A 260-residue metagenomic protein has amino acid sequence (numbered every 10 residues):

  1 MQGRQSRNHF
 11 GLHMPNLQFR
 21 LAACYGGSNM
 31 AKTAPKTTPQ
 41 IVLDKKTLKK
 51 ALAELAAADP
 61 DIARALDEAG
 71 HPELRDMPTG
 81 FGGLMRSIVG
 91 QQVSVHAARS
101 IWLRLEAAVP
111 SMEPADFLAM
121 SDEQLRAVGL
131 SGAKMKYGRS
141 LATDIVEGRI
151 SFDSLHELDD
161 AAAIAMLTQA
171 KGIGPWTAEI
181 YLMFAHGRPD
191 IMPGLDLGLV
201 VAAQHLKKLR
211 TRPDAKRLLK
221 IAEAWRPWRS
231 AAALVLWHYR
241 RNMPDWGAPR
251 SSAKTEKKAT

Functional and structural regions predicted by a protein language model:
R4-R7, R20: Basic polycationic patches enriched in arginine
G11-H13, L17-N29: Short, Lys/Arg-enriched N-terminal segments with co-localized hydrophobic residues within the first ~10-30 amino acids
A23-P72, P175-T260: C-terminal accessory module of base-excision DNA glycosylases/AP lyases that mediates lesion recognition and DNA
V42, D61, A65, V93-S94 (+2 more regions): Alpha-helical ds-nucleic-acid-binding substructure associated with the helix-hairpin-helix region of base-excision DNA
V42-L43, P78-F81, A115-F117, H156-D159 (+2 more regions): Short acidic alpha-helix initiation/capping motifs at coil-to-helix transition points, especially at protein N-termini
K49, T79-G83, A119, A163-I164: Alpha-helical scaffolds flanking conserved acidic
M77-Q92: Alpha-helical scaffold segments that form or flank carboxylate-/histidine-based iron centers
M85, W102, R139-A142, A233-L236 (+1 more regions): Short, amphipathic alpha-helical segments that act as regulatory/interfacial helices in nucleotide-processing proteins
